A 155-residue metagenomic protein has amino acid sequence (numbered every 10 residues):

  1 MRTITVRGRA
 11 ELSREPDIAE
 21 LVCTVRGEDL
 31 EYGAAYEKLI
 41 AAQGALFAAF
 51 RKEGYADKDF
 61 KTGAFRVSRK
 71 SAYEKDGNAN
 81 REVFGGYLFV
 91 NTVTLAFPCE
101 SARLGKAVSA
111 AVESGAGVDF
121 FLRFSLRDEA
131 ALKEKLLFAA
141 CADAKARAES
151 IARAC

Functional and structural regions predicted by a protein language model:
M1-C155: Short, charged, surface-exposed interaction patches
